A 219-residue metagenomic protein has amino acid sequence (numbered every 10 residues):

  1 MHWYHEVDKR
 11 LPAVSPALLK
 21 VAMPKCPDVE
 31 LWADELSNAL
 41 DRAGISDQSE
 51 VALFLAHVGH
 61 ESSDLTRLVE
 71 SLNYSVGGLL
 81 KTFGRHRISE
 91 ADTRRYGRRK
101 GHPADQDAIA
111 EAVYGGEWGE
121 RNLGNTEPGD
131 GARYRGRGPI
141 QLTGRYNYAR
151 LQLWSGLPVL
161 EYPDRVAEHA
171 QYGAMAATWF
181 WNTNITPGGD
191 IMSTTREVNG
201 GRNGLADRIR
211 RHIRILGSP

Functional and structural regions predicted by a protein language model:
M1-K9, A13: N-terminal secretory targeting signals
R10-L31, E35, G59-A176: Peptidoglycan-targeting cell-wall enzymes and recognition modules
D34, N38, A52-L55, M175 (+4 more regions): Solvent-exposed, polar/charged alpha-helical surfaces in well-ordered, non-transmembrane soluble domains, broadly
S37-S49: Helix-loop segments that flank and shape redox-cofactor active sites
Q48-S63: Active-site-adjacent structural elements in enzyme catalytic domains
V58-E61, G189-G204: Acidic helix/loop microenvironments that form the catalytic cleft of cell-wall polysaccharide enzymes
Y172-A174, T183-T186: Proteins synthesized as precursors that undergo proteolytic processing into mature forms
G200-P219: Extracellular low-complexity, O-glycosylation-prone Ser/Thr/Pro/Gly-rich "stalks" and linkers flanking catalytic
